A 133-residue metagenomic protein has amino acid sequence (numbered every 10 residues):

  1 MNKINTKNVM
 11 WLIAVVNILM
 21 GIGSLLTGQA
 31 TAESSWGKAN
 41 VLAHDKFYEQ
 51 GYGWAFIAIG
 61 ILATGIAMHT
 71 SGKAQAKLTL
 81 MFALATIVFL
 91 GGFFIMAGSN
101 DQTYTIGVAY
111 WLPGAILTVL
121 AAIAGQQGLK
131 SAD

Functional and structural regions predicted by a protein language model:
M1-I4, M68-A76, Q102-T103, A132-D133: Membrane-interface helix-boundary motifs at transmembrane edges
M1-M20, A132-D133: Cytosolic juxtamembrane helix and N-cap/initiation of the first transmembrane helix
K3, T27-E49: Interfacial loop at the N-terminal end of multi-pass membrane proteins
V15, L19, D45-M68, L84-V88: Core segments of alpha-helical transmembrane spans in multipass integral membrane proteins
N17-A30: Alpha-helical transmembrane segments of multi-pass membrane proteins
K77-F94, P113-L120: Hydrophobic alpha-helical membrane segments
G91-A109, Q127-G128: Membrane-helix boundary connector in multi-pass membrane proteins
A115-D133: Membrane-water interface at the C-terminal end of transmembrane alpha helices
